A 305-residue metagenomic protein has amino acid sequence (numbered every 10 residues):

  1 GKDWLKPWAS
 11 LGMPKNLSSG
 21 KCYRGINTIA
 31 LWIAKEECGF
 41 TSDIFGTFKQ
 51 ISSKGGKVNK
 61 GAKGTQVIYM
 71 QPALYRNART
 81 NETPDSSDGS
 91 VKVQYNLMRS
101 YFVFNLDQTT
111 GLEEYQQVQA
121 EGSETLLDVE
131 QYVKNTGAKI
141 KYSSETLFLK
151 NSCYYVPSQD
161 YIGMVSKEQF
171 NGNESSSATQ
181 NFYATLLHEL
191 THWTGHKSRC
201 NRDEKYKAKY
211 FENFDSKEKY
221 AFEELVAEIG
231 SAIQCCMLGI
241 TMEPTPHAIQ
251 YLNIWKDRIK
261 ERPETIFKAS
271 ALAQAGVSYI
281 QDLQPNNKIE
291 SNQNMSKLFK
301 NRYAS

Functional and structural regions predicted by a protein language model:
G1-S305: N-terminal accessory/interface modules of nucleic-acid-binding and processing proteins
